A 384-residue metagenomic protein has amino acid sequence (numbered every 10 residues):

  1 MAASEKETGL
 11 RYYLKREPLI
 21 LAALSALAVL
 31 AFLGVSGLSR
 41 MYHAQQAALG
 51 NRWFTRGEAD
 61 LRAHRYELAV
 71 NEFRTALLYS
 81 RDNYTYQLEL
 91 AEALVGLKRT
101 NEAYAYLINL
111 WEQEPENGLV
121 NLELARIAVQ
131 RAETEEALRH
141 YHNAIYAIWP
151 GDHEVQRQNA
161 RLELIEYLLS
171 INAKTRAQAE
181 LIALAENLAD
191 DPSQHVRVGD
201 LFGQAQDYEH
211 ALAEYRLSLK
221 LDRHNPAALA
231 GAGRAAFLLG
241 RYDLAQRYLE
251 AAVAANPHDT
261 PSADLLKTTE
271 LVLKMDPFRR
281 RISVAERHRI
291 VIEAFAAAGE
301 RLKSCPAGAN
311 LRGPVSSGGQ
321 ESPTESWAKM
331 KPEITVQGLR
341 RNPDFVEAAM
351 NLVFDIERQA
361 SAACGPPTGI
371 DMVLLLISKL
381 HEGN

Functional and structural regions predicted by a protein language model:
R62, G96, Q130-R131, E163-S170 (+3 more regions): Register position in tetratricopeptide repeats
L77-L78, I108-E112, N143-Y146, I182-E186 (+2 more regions): Conserved structural position within tetratricopeptide repeats
R234, L238, D243-N384: Eukaryotic alpha-helical solenoid repeat scaffolds
